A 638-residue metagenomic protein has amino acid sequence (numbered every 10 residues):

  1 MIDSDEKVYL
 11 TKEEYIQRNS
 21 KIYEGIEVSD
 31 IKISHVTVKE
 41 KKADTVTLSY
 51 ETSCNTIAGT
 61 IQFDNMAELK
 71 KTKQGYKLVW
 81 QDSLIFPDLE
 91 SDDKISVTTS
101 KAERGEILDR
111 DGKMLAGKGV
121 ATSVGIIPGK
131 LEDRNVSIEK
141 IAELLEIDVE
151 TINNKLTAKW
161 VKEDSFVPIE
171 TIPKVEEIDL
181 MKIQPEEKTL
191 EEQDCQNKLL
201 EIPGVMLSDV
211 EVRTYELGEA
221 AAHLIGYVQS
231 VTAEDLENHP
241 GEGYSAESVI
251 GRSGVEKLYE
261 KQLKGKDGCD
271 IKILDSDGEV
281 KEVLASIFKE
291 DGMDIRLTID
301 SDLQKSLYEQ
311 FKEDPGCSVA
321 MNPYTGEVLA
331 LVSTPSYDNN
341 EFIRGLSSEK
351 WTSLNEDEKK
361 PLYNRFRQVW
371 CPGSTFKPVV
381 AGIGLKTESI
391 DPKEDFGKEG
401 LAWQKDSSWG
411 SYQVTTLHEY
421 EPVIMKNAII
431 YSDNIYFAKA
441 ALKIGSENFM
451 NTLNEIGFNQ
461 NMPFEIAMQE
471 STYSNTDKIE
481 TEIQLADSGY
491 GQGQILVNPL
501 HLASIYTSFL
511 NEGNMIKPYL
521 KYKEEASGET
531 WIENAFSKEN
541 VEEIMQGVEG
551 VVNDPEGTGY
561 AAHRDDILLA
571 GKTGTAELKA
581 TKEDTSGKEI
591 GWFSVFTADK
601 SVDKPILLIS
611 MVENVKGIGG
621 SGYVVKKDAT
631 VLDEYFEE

Functional and structural regions predicted by a protein language model:
M1-E14: Short, well-ordered alpha-helical segments enriched in acidic and aromatic residues
S4-D5, R18-G25, L144-D148, K198 (+17 more regions): Structured segments of extracytoplasmic/periplasmic soluble domains in secreted or envelope-associated proteins
Q17, N135-E143, Q193, N197 (+20 more regions): Solvent-exposed, polar/charged alpha-helical surfaces in well-ordered, non-transmembrane soluble domains, broadly
S20-C317, Y337-P361, V369: Extracytoplasmic/periplasmic proteins that interact with beta-lactams or build/remodel peptidoglycan
Y50-C54, V228, F509-L510, A598 (+1 more regions): Short beta-strand segments enriched in hydrophobic/aromatic residues within well-folded beta-rich domains
L274-A285, Y324-S374, V379-S610, G620: Beta-lactam-recognizing serine transpeptidase/beta-lactamase-like catalytic domain environment
S318-P323: Short hydrophobic alpha-helical segments used for membrane anchoring or interfacial signaling
E613-K626: A short acidic/glycine-rich loop-to-helix N-cap element
